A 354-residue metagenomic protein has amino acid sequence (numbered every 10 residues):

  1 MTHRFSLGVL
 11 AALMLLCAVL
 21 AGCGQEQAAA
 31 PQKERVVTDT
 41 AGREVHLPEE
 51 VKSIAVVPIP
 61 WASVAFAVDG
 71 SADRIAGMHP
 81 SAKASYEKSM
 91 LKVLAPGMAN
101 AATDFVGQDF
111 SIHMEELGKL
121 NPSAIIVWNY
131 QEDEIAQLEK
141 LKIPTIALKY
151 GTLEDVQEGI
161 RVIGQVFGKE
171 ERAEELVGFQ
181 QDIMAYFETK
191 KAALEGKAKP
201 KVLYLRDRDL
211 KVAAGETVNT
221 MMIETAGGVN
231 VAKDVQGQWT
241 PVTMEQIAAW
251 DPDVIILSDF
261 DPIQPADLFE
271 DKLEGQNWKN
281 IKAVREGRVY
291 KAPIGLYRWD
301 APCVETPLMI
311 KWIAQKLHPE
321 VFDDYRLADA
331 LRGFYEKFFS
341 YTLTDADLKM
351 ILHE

Functional and structural regions predicted by a protein language model:
M1-L10: Bacterial N-terminal signal peptides that target proteins for export
V9-V19: Bacterial N-terminal signal peptides
L20-Q32: Bacterial lipoprotein signal-peptidase II cleavage site
E34, E44, E134-K211, A232-D234 (+2 more regions): Extracytoplasmic substrate-binding proteins
T40-G42, A101-M114, V235-M244: Short helix-initiation/N-cap motifs at beta->coil->alpha
A62-E116, A124: A short, structured surface patch at a secondary-structure boundary
V106, H113-V127, I143, T243-F260: Proline-aspartate-enriched helix->loop->beta-strand connector
G215-W239: Alpha-helical, coiled-coil/dimerization segments enriched in small aliphatic residues
